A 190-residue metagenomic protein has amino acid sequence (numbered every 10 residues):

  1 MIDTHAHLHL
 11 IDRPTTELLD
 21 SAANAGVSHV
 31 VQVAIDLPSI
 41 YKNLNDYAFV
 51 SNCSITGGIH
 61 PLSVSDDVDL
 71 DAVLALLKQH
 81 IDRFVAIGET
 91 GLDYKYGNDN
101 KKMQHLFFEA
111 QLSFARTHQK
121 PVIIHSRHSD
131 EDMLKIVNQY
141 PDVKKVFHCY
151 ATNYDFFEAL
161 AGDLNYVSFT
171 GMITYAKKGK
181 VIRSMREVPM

Functional and structural regions predicted by a protein language model:
M1-M190: Mid-domain alpha/beta scaffold segments of enzyme catalytic cores
